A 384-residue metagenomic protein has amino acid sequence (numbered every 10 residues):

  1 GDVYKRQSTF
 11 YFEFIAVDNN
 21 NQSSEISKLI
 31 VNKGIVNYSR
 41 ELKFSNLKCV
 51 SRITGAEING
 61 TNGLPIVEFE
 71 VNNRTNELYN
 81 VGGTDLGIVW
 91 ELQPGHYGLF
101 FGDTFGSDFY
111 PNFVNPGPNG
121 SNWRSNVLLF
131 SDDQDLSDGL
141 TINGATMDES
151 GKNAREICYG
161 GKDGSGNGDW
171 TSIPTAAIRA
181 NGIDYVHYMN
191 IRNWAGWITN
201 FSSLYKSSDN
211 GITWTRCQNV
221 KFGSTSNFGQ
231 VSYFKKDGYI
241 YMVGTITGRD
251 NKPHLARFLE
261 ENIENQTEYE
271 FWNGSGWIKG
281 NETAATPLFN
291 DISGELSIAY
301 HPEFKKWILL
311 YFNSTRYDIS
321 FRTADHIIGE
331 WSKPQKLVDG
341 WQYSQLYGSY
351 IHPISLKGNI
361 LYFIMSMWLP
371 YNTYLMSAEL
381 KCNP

Functional and structural regions predicted by a protein language model:
G1-Y4: Short, small-residue-biased leader/transition segments that mark boundaries at the very start of proteins
N19-Q22, S207-T215, A324-K333, N383: Asp-box/BNR beta-propeller loop motif
N21-N37: Extracellular fibronectin type III
V36-A180, V186-M189: N-terminal regions that are enriched for targeting/export leaders and immediately downstream pro/stem segments
G83-L92, G166-G182, N227-G238, I292-E303 (+1 more regions): Structural signature of eukaryotic scaffold interfaces centered on beta-propeller domains
V89, S131, S207-S208, F258 (+2 more regions): Conserved Ser/Thr-centered positions that define the repeating blades of beta-propeller domains
W331-S355: Conserved blade-ending motifs and adjacent loop-strand segments that build the rim/top face of beta-propeller domains
